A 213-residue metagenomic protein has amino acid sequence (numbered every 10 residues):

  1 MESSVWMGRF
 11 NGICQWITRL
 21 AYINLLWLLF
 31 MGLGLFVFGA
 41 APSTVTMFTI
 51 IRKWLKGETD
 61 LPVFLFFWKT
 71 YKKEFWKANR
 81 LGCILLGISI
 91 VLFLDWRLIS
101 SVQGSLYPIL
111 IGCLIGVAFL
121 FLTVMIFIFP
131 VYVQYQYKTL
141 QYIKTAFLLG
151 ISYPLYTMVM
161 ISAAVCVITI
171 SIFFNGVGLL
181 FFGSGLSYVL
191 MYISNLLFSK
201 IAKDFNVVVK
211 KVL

Functional and structural regions predicted by a protein language model:
M1-L110, F121-L213: Helix-coil boundary and N-terminal low-complexity module in membrane systems
G112-A118: Small-residue-enriched core segments of transmembrane alpha-helices in multipass membrane transport and channel
